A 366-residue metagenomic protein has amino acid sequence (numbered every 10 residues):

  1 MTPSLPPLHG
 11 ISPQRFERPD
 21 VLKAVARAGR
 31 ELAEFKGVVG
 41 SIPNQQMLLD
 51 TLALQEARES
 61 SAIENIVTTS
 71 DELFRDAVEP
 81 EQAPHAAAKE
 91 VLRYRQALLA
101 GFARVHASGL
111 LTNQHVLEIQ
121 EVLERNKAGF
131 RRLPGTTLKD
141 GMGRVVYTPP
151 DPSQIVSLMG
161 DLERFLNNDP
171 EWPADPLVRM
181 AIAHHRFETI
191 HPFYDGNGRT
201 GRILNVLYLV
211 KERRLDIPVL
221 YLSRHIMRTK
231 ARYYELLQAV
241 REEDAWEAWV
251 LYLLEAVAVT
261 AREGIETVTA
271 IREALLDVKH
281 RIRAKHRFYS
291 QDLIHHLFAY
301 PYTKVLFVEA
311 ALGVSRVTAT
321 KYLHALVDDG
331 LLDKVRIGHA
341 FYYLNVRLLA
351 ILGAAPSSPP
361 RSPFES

Functional and structural regions predicted by a protein language model:
M1-S366: FIC/Doc superfamily catalytic core
